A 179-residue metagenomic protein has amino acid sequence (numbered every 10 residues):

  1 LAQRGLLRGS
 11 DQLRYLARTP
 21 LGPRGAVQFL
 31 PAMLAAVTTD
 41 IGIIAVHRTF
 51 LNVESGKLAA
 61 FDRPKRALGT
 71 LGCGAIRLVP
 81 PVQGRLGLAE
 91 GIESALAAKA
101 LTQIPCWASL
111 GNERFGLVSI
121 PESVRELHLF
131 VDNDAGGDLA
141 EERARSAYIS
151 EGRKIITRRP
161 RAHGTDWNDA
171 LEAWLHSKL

Functional and structural regions predicted by a protein language model:
L1, V82-G87, I92-L179: TOPRIM fold recognition
A2-P23: Electropositive nucleic-acid engagement tracts
Y15, G56, R66, G136-G137 (+1 more regions): A generic signature of intrinsically disordered, low-complexity regions enriched in glycine/proline and charged/polar
A17, H47, D62-K65, G152 (+1 more regions): Short, intrinsically disordered low-complexity segments
T19-A26, T165-L171: Short, solvent-exposed polar/charged micro-motifs at secondary-structure junctions
P20, F50, D134: Short, glycine/serine-rich, charged loops/turns that create anion-binding and catalytic segments at active sites
P23-E122: Phosphate-handling DNA/RNA-contact segment within nucleic-acid enzymes
